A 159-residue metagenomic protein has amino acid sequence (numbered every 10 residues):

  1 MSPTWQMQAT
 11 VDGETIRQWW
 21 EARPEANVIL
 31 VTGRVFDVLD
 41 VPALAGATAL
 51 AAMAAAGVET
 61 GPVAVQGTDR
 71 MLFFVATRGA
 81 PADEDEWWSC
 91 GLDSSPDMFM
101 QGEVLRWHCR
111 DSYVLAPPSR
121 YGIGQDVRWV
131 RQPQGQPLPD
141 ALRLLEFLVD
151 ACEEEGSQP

Functional and structural regions predicted by a protein language model:
M1-T68, T77-G79, Y121, R128-P159: Signature for HUH/AEP ssDNA processing cores
S2, S89, S94-S95, S112 (+2 more regions): Generic serine detector
M71-P81, V114-S119: Short, conserved secondary-structure transition motifs
F74-H108: Helical (often loop-to-helix) elements that flank the catalytic cores of nucleotide-handling enzymes
S95-L138, L142: Conserved catalytic-core surface of thiol
